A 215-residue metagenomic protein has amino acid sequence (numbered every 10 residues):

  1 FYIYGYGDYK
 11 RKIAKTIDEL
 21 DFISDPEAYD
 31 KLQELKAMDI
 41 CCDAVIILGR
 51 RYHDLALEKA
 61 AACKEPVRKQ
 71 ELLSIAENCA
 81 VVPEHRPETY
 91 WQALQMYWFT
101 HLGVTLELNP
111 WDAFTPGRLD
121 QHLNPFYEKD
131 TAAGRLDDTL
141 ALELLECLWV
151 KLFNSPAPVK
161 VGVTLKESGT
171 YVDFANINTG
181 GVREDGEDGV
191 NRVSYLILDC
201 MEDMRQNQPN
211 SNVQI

Functional and structural regions predicted by a protein language model:
F1-M38, V67, E71-I215: Conserved catalytic cores of very large enzyme subunits
K36-I47: Extended non-globular scaffold/tether segments
I46, H53, L57-A60, K69 (+2 more regions): Heptad-repeat amphipathic alpha-helical coiled-coil interaction surface used for oligomerization/assembly
K59-A61, K129-D130: Hydrophobic side-chain positions on well-ordered alpha-helices, corresponding to helix-helix packing/interface faces
